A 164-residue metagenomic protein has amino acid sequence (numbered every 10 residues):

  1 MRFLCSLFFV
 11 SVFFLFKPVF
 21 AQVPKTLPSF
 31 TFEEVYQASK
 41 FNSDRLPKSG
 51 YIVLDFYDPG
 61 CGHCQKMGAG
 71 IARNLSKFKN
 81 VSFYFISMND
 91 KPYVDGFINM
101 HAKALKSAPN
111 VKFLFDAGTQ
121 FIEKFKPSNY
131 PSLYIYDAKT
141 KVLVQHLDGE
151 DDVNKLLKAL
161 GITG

Functional and structural regions predicted by a protein language model:
M1-T26, G164: Bacterial Sec-dependent N-terminal signal peptides
V19-D44: N-terminal "domain-start" segment that seeds a small globular fold
F30, L133-Y134: Generic short beta-strand
N42-Q65: Short active-site neighborhood of thiol/selenol oxidoreductases, capturing the structured segment around
Y51, Y57-P59, V94-I98, A102 (+2 more regions): Short beta-strand and adjacent turn/loop elements
Q65-K103, Q120-I122: Structural microenvironment flanking redox-active thiols in thiol-disulfide oxidoreductases
H101-Y130: Short, internal strand/loop/helix patches that form the active-site neighborhood or redox-interaction surface
Y136-G164: Thiol-/selenol-based redox modules, centered on thioredoxin-like and closely related oxidoreductase domains
